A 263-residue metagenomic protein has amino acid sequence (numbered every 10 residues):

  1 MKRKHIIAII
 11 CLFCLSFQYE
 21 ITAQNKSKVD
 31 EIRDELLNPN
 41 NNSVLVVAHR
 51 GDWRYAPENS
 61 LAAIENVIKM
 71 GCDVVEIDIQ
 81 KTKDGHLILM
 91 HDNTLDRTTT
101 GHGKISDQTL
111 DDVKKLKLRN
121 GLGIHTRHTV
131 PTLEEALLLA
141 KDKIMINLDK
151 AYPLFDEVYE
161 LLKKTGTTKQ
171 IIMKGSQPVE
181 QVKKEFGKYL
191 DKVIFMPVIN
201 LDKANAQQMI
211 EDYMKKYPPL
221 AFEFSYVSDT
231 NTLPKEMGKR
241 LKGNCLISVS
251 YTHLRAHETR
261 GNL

Functional and structural regions predicted by a protein language model:
M1-K26: Bacterial Sec-dependent N-terminal signal peptides
Q24-R54: Long, acidic (Asp/Glu-rich), low-complexity accessory segments flanking structured domains
N25-E31, H91-N200, S225-V227: Metal-dependent phosphodiesterase/phospholipase catalytic core, i.e., the His/Asp/Glu-rich active-site region
V46-A48, V75-I77, I146-L148, M173 (+3 more regions): Hydrophobic faces of well-ordered beta-strands that scaffold small-molecule active sites in alpha/beta enzyme cores
E58-N66, K203-Y213: Short, acidic/polar
N66-I79, Y217-A221: Catalytic domains of carbohydrate-active enzymes, especially glycoside hydrolases
F155, D229-G238: Active-site-adjacent beta->alpha loops and helix N-cap segments on the catalytic face of soluble alpha/beta enzymes
T252-T259: Conserved small/polar residues in nucleotide/adenosyl-binding loops
